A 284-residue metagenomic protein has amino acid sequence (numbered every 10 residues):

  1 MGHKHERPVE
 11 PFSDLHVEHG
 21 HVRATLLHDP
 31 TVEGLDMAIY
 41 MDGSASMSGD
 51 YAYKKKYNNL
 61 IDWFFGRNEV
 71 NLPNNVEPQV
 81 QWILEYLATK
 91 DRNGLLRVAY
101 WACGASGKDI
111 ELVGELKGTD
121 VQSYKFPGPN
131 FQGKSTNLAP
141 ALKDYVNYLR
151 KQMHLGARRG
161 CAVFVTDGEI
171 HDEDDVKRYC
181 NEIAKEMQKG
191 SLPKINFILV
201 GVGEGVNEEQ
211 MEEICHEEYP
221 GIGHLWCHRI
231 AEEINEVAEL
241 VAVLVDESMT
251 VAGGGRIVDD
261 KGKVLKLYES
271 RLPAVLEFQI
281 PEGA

Functional and structural regions predicted by a protein language model:
M1-E69, R150: Acidic, polar low-complexity linker/tail segments
L26, A252-A284: N-terminal accessory interaction module
L27-T31, Y86-K90, N147-R158, K185-S191: Surface-exposed acidic, glycine-flexible loop patches that form ligand/cofactor-binding and adhesion interfaces
N68-V80, N130-K143, D172-V176: Phosphate/oxyanion-binding active-site loops and adjacent basic polyanion-contact surfaces
R92-P127, E209-I214: Short beta-strand-loop
T119-R159, I170, G203-Q210: Von Willebrand factor
E169-G221, W226-C227: VWA/integrin I-like adhesion module and closely mimicked acidic/polar interface patches used
E208-Q210, H216-V264: C-terminal helix of von Willebrand factor
